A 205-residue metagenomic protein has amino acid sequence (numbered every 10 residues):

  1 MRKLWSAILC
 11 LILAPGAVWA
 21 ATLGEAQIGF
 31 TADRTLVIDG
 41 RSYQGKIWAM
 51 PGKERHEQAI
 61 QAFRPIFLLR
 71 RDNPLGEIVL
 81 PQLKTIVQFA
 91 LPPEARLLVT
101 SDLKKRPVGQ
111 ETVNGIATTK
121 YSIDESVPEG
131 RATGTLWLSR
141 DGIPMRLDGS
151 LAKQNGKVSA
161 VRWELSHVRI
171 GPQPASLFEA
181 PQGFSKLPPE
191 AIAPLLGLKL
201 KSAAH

Functional and structural regions predicted by a protein language model:
R2, I8-I12, G16-K53, S176 (+1 more regions): N-terminal leader/targeting segments and the immediate start of mature chains
A7-I8, R106: Hydrophobic alpha-helical context, especially transmembrane and signal-peptide helices
W19-L23, G109, V113-T119, V127-G134 (+1 more regions): Non-transmembrane domains of secretory- and envelope-associated proteins
W19-T31, T35-V37, R70-V127, R131 (+2 more regions): Flexible, processing/modification-adjacent segments and terminal tails in exported/periplasmic/extracellular proteins
T31-T35, K46, R55-E57, K120-S122 (+3 more regions): Beta-strand secondary-structure signal
S42-V99, A152-Q154, V158-H167: An acidic-aromatic
